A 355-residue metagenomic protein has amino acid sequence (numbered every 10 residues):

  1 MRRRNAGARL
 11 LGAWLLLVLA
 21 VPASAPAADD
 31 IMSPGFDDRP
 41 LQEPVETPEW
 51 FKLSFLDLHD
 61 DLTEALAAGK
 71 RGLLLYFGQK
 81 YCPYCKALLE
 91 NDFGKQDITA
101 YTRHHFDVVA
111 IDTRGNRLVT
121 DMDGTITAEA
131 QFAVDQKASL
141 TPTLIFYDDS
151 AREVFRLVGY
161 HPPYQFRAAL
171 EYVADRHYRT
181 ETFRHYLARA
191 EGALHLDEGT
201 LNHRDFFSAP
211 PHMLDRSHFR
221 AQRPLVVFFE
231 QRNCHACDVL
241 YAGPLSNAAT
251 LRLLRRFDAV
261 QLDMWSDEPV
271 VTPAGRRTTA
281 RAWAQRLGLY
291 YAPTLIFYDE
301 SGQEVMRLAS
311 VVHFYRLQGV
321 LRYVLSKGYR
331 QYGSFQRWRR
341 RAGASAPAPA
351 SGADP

Functional and structural regions predicted by a protein language model:
M1-R2, L19: Alpha-helix initiation/capping motif
R2, P26-A27, V109: Intrinsic disorder/low-complexity signature
R2-L11: Bacterial N-terminal signal peptides that target proteins for export
G12-P22: Bacterial N-terminal signal peptides
A27-L73, K80-Q96, T113-R117, D121-T127 (+5 more regions): Proteins that catalyze or organize thiol-disulfide redox chemistry and the adjacent proteostasis machinery handling
T102: Active-site-proximal cofactor/substrate-binding loop regions of enzyme domains
D107-V109, D258-V260: A fold-wide structural signal in alpha/beta-hydrolase
